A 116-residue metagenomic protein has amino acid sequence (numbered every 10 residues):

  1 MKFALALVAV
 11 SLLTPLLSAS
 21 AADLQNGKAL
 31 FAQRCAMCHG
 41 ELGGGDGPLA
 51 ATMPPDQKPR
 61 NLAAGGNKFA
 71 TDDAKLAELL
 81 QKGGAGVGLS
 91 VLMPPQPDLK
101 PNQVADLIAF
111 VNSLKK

Functional and structural regions predicted by a protein language model:
A6-P15: Bacterial N-terminal signal peptides
P15-L30: Electrostatic cytochrome c docking/interface patches
K28-Q57, K82-V91, L114-K116: Periplasmic/extracellular electron-transfer cofactor-ligation site, primarily the c-type cytochrome heme-c attachment
T52, K58-G66, L79-I108: Axial heme c-ligation environment in periplasmic c-type cytochrome domains
V111: Hydrophobic pocket-lining residues that define ligand/cofactor binding sites across diverse proteins
